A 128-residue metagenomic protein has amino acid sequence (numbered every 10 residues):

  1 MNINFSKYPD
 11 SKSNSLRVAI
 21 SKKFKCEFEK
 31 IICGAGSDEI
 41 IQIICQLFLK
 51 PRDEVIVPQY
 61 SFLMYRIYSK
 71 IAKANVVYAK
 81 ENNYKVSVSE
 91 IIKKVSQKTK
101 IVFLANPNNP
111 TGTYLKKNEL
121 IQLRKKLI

Functional and structural regions predicted by a protein language model:
M1-D38, I43: N-terminal small-domain helix-loop-helix segment of the aminotransferase-like
E27-I31, P51-E54, K98: Short acidic capping loops at alpha-helix termini that bridge into adjacent secondary structure
S37-D38, F62, N106-P110: Short glycine-rich anion-binding loops that position phosphate/pyrophosphate groups of nucleotides and phosphorylated
I41-Q42, Y65-R66, T111-G112: Glycine/Thr-rich phosphate-binding loops of Rossmann-like dinucleotide-binding domains
L47-Y68: Conserved PLP-anchoring active-site segment centered on the Schiff-base-forming lysine
Q59, N75-N82: Short beta->alpha connector loops at strand-helix junctions that form conserved, small/polar/Pro-enriched
N82-I128: Active-site phosphate-binding strand-loop segment of PLP-dependent enzymes
